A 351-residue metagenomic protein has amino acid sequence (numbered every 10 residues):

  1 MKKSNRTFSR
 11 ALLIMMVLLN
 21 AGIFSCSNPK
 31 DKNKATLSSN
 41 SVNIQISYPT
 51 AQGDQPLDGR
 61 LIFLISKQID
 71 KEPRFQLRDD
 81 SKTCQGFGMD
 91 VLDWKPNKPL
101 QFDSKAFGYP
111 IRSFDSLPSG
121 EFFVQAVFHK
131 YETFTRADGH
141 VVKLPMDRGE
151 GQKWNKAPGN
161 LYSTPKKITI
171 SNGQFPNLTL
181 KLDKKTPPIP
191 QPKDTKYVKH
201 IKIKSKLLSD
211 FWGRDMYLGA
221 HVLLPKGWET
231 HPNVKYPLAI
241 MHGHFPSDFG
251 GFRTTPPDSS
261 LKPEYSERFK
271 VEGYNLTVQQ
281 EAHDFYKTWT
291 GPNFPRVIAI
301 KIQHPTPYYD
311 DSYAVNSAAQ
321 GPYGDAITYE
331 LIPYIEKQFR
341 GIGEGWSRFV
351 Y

Functional and structural regions predicted by a protein language model:
K2-L13: Bacterial N-terminal signal peptides that target proteins for export
L13-N20: Hydrophobic helical h-region of N-terminal Sec-dependent signal peptides in bacterial secretory/periplasmic proteins
G22-S25: C-terminal motif of bacterial Sec signal peptides marking the signal peptidase cleavage site
S27-N33: Bacterial lipoprotein signal-peptidase II cleavage site
L37-Y48, D54-L61, D215-H221, I240: Contiguous beta-strand segments within globular domains
A51, K67-F107, R112-Y351: Non-catalytic cap/lid and distal C-terminal segments of serine-dependent acyl enzymes
